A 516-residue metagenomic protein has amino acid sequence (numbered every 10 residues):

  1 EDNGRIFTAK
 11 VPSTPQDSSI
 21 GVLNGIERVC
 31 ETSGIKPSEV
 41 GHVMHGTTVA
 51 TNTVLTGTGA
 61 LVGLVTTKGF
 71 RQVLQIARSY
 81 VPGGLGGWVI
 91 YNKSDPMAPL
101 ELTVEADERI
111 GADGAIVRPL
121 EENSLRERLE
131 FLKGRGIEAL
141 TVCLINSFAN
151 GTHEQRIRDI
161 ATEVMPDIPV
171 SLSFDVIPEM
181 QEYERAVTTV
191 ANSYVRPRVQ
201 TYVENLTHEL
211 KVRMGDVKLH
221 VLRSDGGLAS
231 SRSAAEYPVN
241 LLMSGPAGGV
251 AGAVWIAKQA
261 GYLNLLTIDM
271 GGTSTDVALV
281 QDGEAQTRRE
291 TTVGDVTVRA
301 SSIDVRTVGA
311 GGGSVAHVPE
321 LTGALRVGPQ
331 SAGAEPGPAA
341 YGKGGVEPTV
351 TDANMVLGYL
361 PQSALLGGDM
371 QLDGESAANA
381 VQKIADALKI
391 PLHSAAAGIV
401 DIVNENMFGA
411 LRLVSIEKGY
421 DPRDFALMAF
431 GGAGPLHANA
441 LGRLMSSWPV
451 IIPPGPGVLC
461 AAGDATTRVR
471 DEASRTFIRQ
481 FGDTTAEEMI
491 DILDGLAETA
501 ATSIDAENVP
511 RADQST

Functional and structural regions predicted by a protein language model:
E1-T516: N-terminally biased helix-coil "hinge/interface" segments that flank
